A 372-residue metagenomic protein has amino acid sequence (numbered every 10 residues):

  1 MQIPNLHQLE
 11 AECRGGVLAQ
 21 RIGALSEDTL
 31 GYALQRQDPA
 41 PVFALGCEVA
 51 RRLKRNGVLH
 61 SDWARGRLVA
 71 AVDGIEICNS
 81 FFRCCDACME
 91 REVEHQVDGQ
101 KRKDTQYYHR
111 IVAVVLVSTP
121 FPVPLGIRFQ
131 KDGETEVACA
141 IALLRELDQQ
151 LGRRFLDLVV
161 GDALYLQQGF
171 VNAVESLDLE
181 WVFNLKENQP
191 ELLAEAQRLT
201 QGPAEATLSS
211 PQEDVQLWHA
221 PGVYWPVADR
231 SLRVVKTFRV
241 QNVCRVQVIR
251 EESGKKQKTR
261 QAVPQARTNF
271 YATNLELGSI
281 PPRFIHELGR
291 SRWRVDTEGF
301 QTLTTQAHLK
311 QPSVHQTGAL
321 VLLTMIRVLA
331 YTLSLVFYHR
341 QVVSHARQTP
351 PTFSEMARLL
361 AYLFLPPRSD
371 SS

Functional and structural regions predicted by a protein language model:
M1-A24, G31: Gly/serine-rich nucleotide phosphate-binding loop at the start of the catalytic core of nucleotide/ADP-ribose-handling
G31-T119: Active-site-proximal, Lys/Arg-enriched surface segment that forms a nucleic-acid-binding/basic interface patch
E92-F155: Electropositive, glycine- and tryptophan-enriched low-complexity nucleic-acid-binding patches
E134-L192: Domain-level cores of phosphate- or acyl-group-handling catalytic modules
V182-R292: An anionic, glycine-rich sequence signature occurring as long contiguous blocks
L208-R230, T304-S372: A short, flexible helix-boundary coil/loop motif
S279-V314: Short amphipathic alpha-helical "interface-anchor" segments enriched in bulky aromatics
